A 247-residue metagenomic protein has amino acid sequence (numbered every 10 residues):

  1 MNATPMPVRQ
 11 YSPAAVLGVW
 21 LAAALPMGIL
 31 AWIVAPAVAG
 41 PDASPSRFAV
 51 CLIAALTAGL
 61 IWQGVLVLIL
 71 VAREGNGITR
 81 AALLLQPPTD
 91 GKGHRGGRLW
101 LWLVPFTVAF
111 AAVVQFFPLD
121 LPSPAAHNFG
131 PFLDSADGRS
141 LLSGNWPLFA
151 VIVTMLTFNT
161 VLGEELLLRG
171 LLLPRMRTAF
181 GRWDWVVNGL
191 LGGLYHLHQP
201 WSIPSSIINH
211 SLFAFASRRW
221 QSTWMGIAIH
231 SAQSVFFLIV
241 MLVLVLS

Functional and structural regions predicted by a protein language model:
M1-W102, A111, V235-S247: N-terminal, membrane-interfacial amphipathic/helix-forming hydrophobic leader that caps and precedes the first
G18, G28, G40, G59 (+12 more regions): Residue-identity detector for glycine
A24, P36, L66, V104-F106 (+3 more regions): Short, isolated positions within intrinsically disordered regulatory regions of eukaryotic proteins
V38-C51, I78-T160, T178, S247: Juxtamembrane helix-loop-helix connectors linking adjacent transmembrane helices in multi-pass membrane enzymes
V108-A112, F132-S247: Transmembrane helix-loop-helix hairpins at the membrane interface of multi-pass integral membrane proteins
